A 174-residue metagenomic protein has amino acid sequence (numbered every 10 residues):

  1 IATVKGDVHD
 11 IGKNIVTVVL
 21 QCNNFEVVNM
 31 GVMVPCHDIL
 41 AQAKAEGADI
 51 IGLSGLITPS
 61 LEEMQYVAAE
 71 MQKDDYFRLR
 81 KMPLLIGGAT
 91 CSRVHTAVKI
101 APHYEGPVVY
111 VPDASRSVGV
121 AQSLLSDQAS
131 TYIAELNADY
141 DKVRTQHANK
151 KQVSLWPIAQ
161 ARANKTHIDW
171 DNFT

Functional and structural regions predicted by a protein language model:
T3: Flexible glycine-/small-residue-rich
D10: Glycine/serine-rich anion-binding loops at beta->alpha junctions that coordinate negatively charged ligand groups
K13-N23, V27-P102: Cofactor-cradling patches in redox/metallo enzymes
T90, H95-T131: Metal-dependent DNA phosphodiester-chemistry modules and their immediately adjacent helices/loops in DNA-processing
S115-T174: Active-site loops and adjacent core secondary-structure elements that bind or stabilize anionic groups
